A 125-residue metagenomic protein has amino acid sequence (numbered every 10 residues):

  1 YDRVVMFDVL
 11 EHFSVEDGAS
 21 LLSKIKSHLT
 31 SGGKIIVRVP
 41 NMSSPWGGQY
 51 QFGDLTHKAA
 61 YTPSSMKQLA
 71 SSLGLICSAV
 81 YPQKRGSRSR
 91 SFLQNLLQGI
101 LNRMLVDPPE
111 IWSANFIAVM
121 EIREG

Functional and structural regions predicted by a protein language model:
Y1-W46, Y61-A70, F116-I122: Conserved SAM-binding loop
H12, H57, D107: Charge-dense, low-complexity intrinsically disordered segments
K26-H28, H57-Y61, P82-Q83, G99-R103: Short, surface-exposed linear patches
I36, Q68, A79-G125: A C-terminal cap/extension of S-adenosyl-L-methionine-dependent methyltransferases that defines the acceptor-substrate
S44-G48, S89-R90: Short acidic/His/Gly/Ser-rich catalytic and metal-binding motifs that mark active-site loops of diverse hydrolases
G47-Y50, V106: Hydrophobic alpha-helical segments, principally membrane-spanning helices and signal/leader peptides
Q51-T56: Short glycine-enriched, charge-decorated loop/helix-capping segments at active-site entrances that position
L73-L75: A structural motif corresponding to the C-terminal end of an alpha-helix and its immediate exit/capping segment
